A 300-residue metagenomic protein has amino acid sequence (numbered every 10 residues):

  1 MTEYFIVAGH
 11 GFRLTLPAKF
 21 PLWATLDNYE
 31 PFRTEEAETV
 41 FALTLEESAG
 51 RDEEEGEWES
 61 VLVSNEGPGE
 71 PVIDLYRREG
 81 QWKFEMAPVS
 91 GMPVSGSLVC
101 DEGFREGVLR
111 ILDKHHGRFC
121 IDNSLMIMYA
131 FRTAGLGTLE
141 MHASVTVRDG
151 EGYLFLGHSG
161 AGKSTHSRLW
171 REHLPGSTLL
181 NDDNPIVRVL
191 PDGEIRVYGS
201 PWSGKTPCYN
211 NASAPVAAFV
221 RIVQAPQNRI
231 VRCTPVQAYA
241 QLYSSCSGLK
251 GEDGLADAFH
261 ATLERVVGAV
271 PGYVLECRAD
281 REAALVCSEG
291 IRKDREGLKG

Functional and structural regions predicted by a protein language model:
M1-L154, H158-S159, L169-T178, I186-G300: A noncatalytic interaction/capping subdomain that flanks phosphate/NTP-handling catalytic cores
G162: Conserved glycine(s) of the Walker
H166: Hydrophobic positions on the alpha1 helix immediately C-terminal to the Walker A/P-loop
